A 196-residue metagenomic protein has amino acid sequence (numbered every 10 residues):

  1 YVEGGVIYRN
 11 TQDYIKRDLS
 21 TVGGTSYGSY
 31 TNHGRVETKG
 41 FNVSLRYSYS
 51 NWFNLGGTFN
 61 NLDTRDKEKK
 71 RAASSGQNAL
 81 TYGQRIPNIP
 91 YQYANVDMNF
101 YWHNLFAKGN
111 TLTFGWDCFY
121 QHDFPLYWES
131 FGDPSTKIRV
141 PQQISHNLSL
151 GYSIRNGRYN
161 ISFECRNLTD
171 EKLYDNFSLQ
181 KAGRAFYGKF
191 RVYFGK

Functional and structural regions predicted by a protein language model:
Y1-E3, S48, Q143-N147: Short, mixed-charge, low-aromatic patches
Y1-H33, E37-K39: Membrane-embedded beta-barrel scaffold of Gram-negative outer-membrane proteins
V6, N10, T25-T31, T81-Q84 (+3 more regions): Residue-level signal for pocket-adjacent positions within structured domains
Y8-T11, T31-P125: Gram-negative outer-membrane beta-barrel transporters
Y14-V22, L62, D66-S75, P125-D133 (+1 more regions): Outer-membrane beta-barrel translocator domains and adjoining extracellular loop/strand segments of Gram-negative
G23, F41-Y47, K189-Y193: Noncatalytic linker/hinge segments flanking ATPase motor cores
T25-Y27, L62, E68, Q77-L80 (+3 more regions): Short, intrinsically disordered/low-complexity patches at protein termini and at juxtamembrane boundaries
Q84-K196: Conserved C-terminal beta-signal and adjacent last beta-strands/turns of outer-membrane beta-barrel proteins
